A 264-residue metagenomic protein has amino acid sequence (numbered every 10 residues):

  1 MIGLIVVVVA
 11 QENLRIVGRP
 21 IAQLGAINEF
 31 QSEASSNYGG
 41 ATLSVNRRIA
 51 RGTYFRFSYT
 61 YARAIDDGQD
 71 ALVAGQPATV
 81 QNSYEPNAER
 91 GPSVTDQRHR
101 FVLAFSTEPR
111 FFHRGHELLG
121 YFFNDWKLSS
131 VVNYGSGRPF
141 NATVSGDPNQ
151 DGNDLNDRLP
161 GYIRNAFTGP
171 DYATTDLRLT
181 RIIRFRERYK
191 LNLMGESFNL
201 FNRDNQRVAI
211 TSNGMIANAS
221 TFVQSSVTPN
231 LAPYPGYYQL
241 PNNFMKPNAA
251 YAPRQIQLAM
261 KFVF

Functional and structural regions predicted by a protein language model:
M1-F264: Short, solvent-exposed micro-motifs at the edges of structured domains
